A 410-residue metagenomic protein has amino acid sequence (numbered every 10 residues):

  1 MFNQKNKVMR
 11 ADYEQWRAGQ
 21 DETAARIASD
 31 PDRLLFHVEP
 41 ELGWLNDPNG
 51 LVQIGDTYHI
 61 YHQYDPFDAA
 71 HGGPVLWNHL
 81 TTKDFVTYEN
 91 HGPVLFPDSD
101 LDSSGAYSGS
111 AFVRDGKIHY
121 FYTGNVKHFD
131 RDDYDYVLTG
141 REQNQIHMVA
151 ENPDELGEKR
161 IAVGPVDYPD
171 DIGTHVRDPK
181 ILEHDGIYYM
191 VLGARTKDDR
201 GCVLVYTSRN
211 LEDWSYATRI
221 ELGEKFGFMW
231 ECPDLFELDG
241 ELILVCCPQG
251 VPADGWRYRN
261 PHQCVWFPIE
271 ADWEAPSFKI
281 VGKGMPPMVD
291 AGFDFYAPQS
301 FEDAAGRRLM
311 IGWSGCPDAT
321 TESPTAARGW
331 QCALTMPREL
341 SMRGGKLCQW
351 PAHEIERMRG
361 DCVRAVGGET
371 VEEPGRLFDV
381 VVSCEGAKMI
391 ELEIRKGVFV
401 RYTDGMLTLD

Functional and structural regions predicted by a protein language model:
F2-N49, D68-H71, V86-V113, D154-E183 (+3 more regions): Surface loop/turn signatures of beta-propeller and other carbohydrate-active proteins
A18-T23, H262-D410: Beta-rich accessory regions
L45, L76, D199-C202, F226-M229 (+3 more regions): Conserved structured core elements
D47-A69, N90-G92, Y107-L138, Q145-M148 (+6 more regions): Hydrophobic core segments of beta-strands in well-ordered, beta-rich domains
N49, N78-H79, G109-S110, I146 (+4 more regions): Hydrophobic/aromatic beta-strand elements that line small-molecule binding cavities or substrate pockets in beta-rich
A70-G73, L101-D102, D130-D132, G201-C202 (+4 more regions): A short, polar/proline- and glycine-enriched secondary-structure boundary/capping micro-motif
L76-D84, D135-P153, V203-L211, R257-E274 (+1 more regions): Beta-propeller blade signature
